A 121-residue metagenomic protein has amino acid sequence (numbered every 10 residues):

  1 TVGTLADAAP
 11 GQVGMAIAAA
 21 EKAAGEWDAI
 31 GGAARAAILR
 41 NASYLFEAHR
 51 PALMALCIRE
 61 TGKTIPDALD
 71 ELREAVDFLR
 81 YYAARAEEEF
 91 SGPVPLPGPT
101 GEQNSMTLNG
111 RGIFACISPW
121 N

Functional and structural regions predicted by a protein language model:
T1-T4, F114-C116: Structured core elements
V2-F90: Glycine-rich loop-to-alpha-helix module at the N-terminal edge of alpha/beta enzyme cores
G92-N121: Conserved small-residue-rich beta-alpha loop and adjacent elements that most often cradle the phosphate/pyrophosphate
